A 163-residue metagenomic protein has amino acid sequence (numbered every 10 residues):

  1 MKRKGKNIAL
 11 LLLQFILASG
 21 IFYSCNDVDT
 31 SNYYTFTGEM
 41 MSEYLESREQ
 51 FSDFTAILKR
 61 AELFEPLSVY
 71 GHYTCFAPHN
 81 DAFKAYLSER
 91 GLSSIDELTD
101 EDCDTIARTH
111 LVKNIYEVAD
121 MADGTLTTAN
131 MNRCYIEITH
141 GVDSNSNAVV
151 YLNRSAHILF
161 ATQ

Functional and structural regions predicted by a protein language model:
M1-Y23: Sec-dependent bacterial lipoprotein signal peptides
S19-R48: Bacterial Sec-dependent N-terminal signal peptides
Q50-A119: Beta-edge loop/turn motif
S88-T162: Aromatic/histidine-rich interaction motifs
